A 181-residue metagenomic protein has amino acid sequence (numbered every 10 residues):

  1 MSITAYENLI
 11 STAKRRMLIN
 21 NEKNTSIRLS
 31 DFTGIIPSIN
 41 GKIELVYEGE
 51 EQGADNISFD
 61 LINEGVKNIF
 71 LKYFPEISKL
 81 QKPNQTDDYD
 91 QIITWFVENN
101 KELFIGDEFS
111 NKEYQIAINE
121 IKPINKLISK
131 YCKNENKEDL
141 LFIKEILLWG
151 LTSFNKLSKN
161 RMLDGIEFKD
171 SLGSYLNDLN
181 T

Functional and structural regions predicted by a protein language model:
M1-L18: C-terminal helical "lid" of AAA+/P-loop NTPase domains
K14-T181: C-terminal engagement/docking regions of AAA+ P-loop ATPases
